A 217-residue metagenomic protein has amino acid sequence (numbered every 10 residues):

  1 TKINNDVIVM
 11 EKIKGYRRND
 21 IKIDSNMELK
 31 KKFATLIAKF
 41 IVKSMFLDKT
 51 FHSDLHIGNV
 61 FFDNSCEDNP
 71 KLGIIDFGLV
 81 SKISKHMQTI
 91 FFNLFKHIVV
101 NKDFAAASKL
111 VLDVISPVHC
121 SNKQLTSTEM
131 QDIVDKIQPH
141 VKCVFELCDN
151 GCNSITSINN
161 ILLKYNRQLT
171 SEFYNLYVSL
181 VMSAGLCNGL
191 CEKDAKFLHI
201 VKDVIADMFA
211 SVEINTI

Functional and structural regions predicted by a protein language model:
T1-I217: Conserved catalytic cores of large enzyme domains
